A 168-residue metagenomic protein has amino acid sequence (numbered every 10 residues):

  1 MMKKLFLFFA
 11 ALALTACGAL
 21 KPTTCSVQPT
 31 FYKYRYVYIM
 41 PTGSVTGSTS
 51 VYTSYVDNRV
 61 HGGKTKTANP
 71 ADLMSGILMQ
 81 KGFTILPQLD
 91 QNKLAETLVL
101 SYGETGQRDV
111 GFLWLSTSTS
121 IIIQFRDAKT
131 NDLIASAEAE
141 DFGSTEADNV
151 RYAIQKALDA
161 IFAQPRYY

Functional and structural regions predicted by a protein language model:
M1-M2: N-terminal secretory signal peptides that target proteins for export/translocation
L5, A16-G82, R166-Y168: A structural "domain/chain start" motif
F6-A10: Sec-dependent signal peptide hydrophobic core
A13: Conserved Rossmann-like nucleotide-binding pocket used by diverse enzymes that bind dinucleotide cofactors
T23, S75-D148, Y152-Q155: Surface-exposed short loop/turn segments
A157-Y168: Short, low-complexity, Pro/Ser/Thr/Gly-rich segments in the mature regions of secreted, periplasmic
